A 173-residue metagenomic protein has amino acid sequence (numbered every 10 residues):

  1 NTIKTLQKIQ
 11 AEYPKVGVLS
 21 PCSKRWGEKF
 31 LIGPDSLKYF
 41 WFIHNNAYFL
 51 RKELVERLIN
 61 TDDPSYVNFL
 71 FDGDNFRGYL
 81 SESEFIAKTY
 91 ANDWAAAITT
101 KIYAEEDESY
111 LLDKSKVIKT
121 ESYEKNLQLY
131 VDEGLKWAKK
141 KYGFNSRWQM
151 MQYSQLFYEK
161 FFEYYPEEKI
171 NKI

Functional and structural regions predicted by a protein language model:
N1-P34: Conserved donor NDP-sugar-binding/catalytic core segment of glycosyltransferases
A11-Y13, F40-I43, E163-E167, N171: Extracellular/periplasmic catalytic domains that process cell-envelope and extracellular macromolecules
V16-V18, A47, A96-A97: Short, Asp-centered acidic motifs that coordinate Mg2+ and/or phosphate in catalytic or ligand-binding sites
S23-G27, L54-V55, I102-E105: Short, solvent-exposed loop/turn segments at secondary-structure junctions
F30-R57, F69-L70, G78: A recurrent flexible, glycine/aromatic-enriched loop bordering the glycosyltransferase active site that acts as
T61-Y66: The feature captures the short pre-catalytic strand/loop hairpin that immediately precedes and shapes the active-site
N68-I173: C-terminal catalytic/acceptor-binding lobe
